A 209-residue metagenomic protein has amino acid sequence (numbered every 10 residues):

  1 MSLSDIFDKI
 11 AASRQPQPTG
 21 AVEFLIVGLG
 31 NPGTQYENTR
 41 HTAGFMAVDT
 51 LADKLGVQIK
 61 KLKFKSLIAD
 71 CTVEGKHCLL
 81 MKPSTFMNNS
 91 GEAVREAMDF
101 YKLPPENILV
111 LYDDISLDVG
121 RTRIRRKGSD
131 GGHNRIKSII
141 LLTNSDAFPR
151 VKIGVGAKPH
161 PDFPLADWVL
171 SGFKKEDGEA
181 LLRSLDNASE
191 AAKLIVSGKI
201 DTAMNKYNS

Functional and structural regions predicted by a protein language model:
S2-K127, K137-K152, K158-P164, S171 (+2 more regions): Nucleotide and nucleotide-moiety/phosphate-recognizing core
G132-R135: Hydrophobic alpha-helical segments within soluble ligand-binding/sensing domains
